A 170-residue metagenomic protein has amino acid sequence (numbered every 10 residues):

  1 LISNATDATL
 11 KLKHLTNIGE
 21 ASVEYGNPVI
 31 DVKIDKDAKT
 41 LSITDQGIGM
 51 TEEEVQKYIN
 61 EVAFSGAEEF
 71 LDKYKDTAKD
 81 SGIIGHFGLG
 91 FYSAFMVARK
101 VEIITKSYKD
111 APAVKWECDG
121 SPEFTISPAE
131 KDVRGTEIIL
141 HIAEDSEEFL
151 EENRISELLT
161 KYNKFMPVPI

Functional and structural regions predicted by a protein language model:
L1-E144, E148-F149, E157, K164: GHKL (Bergerat-fold) ATPase N-terminal catalytic module, capturing the glycine-rich phosphate-binding loop and acidic
R154: Short, flexible catalytic-loop segment of classical short-chain dehydrogenase/reductase
M166-I170: A short amphipathic beta-strand at an alpha->beta junction
